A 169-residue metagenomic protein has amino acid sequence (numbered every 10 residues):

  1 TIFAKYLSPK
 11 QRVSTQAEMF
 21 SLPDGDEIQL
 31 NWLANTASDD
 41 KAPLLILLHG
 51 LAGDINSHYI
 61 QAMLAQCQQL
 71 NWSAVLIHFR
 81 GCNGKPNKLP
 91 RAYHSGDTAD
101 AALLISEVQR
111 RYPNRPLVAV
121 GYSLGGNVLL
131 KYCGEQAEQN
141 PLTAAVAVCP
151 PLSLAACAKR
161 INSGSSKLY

Functional and structural regions predicted by a protein language model:
I2-S38: N-terminal cap/lid segment of alpha/beta-hydrolase-fold proteins
K41-G50: Short beta-strand element of the alpha/beta-hydrolase
L51-H58, Q68, N83-P86: Short substrate-entry loop that stabilizes the transition state in hydrolases
Y59-L76: Short amphipathic alpha-helix adjacent to the substrate-entry channel of hydrolases
Q66, R80-V118: Catalytic nucleophile-loop/oxyanion-hole region of alpha/beta-hydrolase and closely related hydrolase-like folds
V75-S95, V128, P141, A156-K159: Serine-hydrolase catalytic machinery in alpha/beta-hydrolase-like enzymes
R110-Y169: Alpha/beta-hydrolase-fold enzymes
